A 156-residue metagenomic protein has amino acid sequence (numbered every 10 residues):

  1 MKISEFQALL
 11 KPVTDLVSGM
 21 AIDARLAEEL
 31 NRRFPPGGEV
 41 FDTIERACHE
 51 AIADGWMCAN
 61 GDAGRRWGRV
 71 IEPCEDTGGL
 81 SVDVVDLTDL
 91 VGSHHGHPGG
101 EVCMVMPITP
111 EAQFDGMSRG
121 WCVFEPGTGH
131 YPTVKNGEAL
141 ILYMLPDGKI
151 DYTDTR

Functional and structural regions predicted by a protein language model:
M1-G79: A short, N-terminal "cap"/entry segment at the start of jelly-roll beta-barrel domains of the cupin/DSBH fold
C74-G96, G129: Conserved short histidine dyad/triad with adjacent acidic residue
V84, C103-V105, W121-V123: Conserved hydrophobic/aromatic beta-strand scaffold that supports enzyme active sites
L90-V91, T109-A112, G129-H130, G148-K149: Short Gly/Pro-enriched loop/turn and capping motifs at secondary-structure junctions
H95-A112: Short, conserved beta-strand element in jelly-roll/cupin
D115-E138: Conserved metal-binding segment of the jelly-roll/cupin
G137-R156: A short hydrophobic beta-strand segment most commonly corresponding to one strand of the jelly-roll/cupin
